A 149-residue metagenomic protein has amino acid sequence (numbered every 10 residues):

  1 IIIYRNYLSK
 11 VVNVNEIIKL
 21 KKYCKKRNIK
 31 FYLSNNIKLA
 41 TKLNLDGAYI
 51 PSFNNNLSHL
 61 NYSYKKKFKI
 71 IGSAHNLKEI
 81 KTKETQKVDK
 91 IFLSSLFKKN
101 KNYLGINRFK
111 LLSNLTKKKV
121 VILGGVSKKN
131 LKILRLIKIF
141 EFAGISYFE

Functional and structural regions predicted by a protein language model:
I1-S63: N-terminal active-site wall of soluble small-molecule enzyme domains
I2-Y4, F31-L33, A48-I50, I70-S73 (+3 more regions): Hydrophobic faces of well-ordered beta-strands that scaffold small-molecule active sites in alpha/beta enzyme cores
N15-L33, H59-N76, L104-S127: Alpha-helix-loop-beta-strand connector modules within alpha/beta enzyme cores
N36-K38, H75-T82, S127-I133: Short, acidic/polar
K42-N54, F68-N114: Glycine/Thr-rich beta-alpha phosphate-binding loop at enzyme active sites
A48-L60, K90-G105, V126-E149: Glycine-rich phosphate-binding active-site loops on the catalytic face of alpha/beta enzymes
Y62-K65, E84-T85, R135: Acidic (Asp/Glu)-rich catalytic clusters
